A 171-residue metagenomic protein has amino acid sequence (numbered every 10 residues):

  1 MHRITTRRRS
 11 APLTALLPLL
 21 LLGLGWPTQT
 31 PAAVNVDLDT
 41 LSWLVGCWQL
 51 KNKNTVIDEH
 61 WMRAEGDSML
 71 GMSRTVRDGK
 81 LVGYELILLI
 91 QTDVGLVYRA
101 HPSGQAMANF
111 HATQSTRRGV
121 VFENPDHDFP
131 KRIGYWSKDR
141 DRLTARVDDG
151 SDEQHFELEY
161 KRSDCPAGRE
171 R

Functional and structural regions predicted by a protein language model:
M1-R9: N-terminal secretory signal peptides that target proteins for export/translocation
T14-G25: Bacterial N-terminal signal peptides
T30-K51: Short N-terminal segments immediately surrounding and downstream of signal-peptide cleavage
V45-D126: Central antiparallel beta-sheet cores of small beta-barrel/beta-sandwich binding domains
D58, R132, E157: Short hydrophobic/aromatic beta-strand element in the GNAT-like acyltransferase core that lines or flanks the acyl-donor
E65-S68, D139-T144: A short glycine-rich beta-turn/N-cap micro-motif
M107, A112, R117, R142-R171: Edge beta-strand at a domain terminus
F122-D128, I133-S137, T144-D149: Well-ordered alpha/beta subsegment
